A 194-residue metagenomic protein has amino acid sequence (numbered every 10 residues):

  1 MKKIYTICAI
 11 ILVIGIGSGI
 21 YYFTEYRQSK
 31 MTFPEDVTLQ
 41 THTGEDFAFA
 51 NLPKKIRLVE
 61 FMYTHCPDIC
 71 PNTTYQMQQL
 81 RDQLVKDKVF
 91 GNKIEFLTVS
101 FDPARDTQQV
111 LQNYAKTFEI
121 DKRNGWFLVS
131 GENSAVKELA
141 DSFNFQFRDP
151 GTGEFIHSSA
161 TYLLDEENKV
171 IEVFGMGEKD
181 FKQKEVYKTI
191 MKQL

Functional and structural regions predicted by a protein language model:
M1-Q40, Q193-L194: N-terminal targeting signals for export/organelle localization
P34-E35, I56-R57, S158-A160: Short loop/turn microsegments at loop-to-beta-strand junctions
T38-I56: A short beta-strand-turn-helix
A50-P71, M77, F96-L97: Short active-site neighborhood of thiol/selenol oxidoreductases, capturing the structured segment around
Q76-L139: Structural microenvironment flanking redox-active thiols in thiol-disulfide oxidoreductases
G125, K137, D141-P150, E154-Y162: Structural micro-motif
P150-L194: Thiol-/selenol-based redox modules, centered on thioredoxin-like and closely related oxidoreductase domains
